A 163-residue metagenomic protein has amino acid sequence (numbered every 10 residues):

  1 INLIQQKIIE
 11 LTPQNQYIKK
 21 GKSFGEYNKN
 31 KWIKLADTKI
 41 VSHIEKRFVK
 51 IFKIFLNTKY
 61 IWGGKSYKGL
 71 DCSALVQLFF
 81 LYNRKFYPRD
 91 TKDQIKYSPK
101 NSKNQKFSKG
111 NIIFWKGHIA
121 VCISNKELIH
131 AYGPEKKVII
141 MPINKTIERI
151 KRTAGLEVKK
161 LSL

Functional and structural regions predicted by a protein language model:
I1-T58: Boundary regions of SH3-family modules and the immediately adjacent low-complexity/disordered segments in eukaryotic
K22-F24, G110, G117, V158: Short, acidic/polar N-cap/turn motifs at the starts of alpha helices
I44, Y67-K68, Q105: Extracytoplasmic/periplasmic, Sec-exported soluble proteins
F52, G64-N83: Active-site nucleophilic cysteine motif
N57-K59, Y67, R84, E135: Generic secondary-structure boundary/loop-capping signal
Y60-K65, R89-T91: Surface-exposed patches in mature extracellular/periplasmic domains of secreted proteins
K85-T146: ...with weaker cross-activation on analogous glycine-rich loops/strands in unrelated enzymes
E148-L163: Low-complexity, Gly/Ser/Thr/Pro-rich intrinsically disordered linker/tail segments
